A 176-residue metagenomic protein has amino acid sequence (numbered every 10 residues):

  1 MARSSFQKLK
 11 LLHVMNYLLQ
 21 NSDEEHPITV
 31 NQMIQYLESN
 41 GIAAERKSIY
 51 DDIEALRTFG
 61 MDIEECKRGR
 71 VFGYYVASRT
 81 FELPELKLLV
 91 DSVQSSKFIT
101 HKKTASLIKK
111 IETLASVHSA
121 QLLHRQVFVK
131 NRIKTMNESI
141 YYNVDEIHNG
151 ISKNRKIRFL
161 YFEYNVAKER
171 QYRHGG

Functional and structural regions predicted by a protein language model:
M1-S92: Short, basic/aromatic recognition patches that contact phosphate-bearing ligands
R70, V166-R170: Short, solvent-exposed loop/turn segments that connect beta-strands within catalytic domains and beta-strand-rich
Y75-V76, F162, R173: Compositionally biased, intrinsically disordered low-complexity regions enriched in proline and serine
E82-A167: Bulky hydrophobic/aromatic content
R170-G176: Glycine-rich, Trp-frequent "lid" loop and neighboring beta-strands that shape and gate the flavin cofactor pocket
